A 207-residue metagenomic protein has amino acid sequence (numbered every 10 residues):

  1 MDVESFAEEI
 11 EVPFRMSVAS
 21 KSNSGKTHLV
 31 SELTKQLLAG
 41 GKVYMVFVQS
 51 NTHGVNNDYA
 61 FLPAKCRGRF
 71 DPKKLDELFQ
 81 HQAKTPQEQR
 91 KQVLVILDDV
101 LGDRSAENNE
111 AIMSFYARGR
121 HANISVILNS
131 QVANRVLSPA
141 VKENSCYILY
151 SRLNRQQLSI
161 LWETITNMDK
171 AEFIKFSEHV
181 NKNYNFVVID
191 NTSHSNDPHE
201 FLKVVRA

Functional and structural regions predicted by a protein language model:
M1, C66-F70, F186, P198-E200: Generic preference for hydrophobic/aromatic residues in regular secondary structure cores
M1-I10: Pre-Walker A adenine-sensing motif
E4, F14-Q36, Y44-M45, N51-V55 (+2 more regions): Conserved P-loop NTPase motor cores
A7-E8, P86, E178-H179: Short secondary-structure boundary/capping segments
L62: Short, conserved SAM-binding/catalytic segment of Class I S-adenosyl-L-methionine-dependent methyltransferases
K65-R67, D76, H179, A207: A generic structural signal for solvent-exposed, polar alpha-helical segments
K170-A207: Conserved AAA+ ATPase small/helical "lid" subdomain
